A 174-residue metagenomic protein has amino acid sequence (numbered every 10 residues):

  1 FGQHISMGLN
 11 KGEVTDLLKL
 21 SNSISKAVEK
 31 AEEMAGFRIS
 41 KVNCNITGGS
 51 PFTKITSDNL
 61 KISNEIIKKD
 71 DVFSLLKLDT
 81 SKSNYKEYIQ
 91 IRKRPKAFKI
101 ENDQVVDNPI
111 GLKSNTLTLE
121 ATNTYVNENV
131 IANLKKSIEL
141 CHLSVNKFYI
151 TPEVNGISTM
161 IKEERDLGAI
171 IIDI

Functional and structural regions predicted by a protein language model:
G2-V42, I46-I172: Nucleotide/phosphate-binding catalytic cleft detector across ATP-hydrolyzing and phosphate-transferring enzymes
